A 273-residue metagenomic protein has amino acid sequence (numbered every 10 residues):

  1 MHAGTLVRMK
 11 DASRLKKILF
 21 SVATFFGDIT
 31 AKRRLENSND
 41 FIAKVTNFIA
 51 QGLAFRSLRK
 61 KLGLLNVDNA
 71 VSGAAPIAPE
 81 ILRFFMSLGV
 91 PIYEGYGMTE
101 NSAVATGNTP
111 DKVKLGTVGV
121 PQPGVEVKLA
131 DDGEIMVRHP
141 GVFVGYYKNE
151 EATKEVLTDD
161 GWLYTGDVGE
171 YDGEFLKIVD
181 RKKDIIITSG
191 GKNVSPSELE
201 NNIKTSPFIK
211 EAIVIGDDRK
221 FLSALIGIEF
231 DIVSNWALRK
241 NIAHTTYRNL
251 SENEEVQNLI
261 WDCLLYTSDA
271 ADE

Functional and structural regions predicted by a protein language model:
H2-V113, E126, K210: Gly/Ser/Thr-rich phosphate-binding loop
A74, G97, G119, D167 (+1 more regions): Active-site glycine-centered loops adjacent to acidic/histidine catalytic or metal-binding residues that shape
A75-P76, G141, D231: Alpha-helix/helix-capping structural signal
V113-G116, G133-I135, V144, L176 (+5 more regions): Glycine-centered loop/turn positions within well-structured domains that cap or flank conserved ligand/cofactor-binding
P121-T188: Conserved ATP-binding/catalytic segment of the ANL
V142, F175-K204, V233-E254: Adenylate-forming
V168, G173, S206-I232: C-terminal boundary motif of the adenylate-forming
Y266-D272: Conserved small/polar residues in nucleotide/adenosyl-binding loops
